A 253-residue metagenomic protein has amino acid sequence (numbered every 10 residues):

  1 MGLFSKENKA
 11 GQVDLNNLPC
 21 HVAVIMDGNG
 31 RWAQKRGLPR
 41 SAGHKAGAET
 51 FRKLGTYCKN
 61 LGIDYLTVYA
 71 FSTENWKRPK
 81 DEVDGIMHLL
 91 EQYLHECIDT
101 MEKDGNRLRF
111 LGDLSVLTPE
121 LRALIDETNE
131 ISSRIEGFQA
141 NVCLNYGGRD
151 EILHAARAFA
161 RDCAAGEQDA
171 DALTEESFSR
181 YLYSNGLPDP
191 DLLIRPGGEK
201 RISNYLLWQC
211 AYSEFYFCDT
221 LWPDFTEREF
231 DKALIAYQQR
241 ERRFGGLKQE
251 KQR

Functional and structural regions predicted by a protein language model:
M1-R253: Flexible, compositionally biased loop and terminal segments
